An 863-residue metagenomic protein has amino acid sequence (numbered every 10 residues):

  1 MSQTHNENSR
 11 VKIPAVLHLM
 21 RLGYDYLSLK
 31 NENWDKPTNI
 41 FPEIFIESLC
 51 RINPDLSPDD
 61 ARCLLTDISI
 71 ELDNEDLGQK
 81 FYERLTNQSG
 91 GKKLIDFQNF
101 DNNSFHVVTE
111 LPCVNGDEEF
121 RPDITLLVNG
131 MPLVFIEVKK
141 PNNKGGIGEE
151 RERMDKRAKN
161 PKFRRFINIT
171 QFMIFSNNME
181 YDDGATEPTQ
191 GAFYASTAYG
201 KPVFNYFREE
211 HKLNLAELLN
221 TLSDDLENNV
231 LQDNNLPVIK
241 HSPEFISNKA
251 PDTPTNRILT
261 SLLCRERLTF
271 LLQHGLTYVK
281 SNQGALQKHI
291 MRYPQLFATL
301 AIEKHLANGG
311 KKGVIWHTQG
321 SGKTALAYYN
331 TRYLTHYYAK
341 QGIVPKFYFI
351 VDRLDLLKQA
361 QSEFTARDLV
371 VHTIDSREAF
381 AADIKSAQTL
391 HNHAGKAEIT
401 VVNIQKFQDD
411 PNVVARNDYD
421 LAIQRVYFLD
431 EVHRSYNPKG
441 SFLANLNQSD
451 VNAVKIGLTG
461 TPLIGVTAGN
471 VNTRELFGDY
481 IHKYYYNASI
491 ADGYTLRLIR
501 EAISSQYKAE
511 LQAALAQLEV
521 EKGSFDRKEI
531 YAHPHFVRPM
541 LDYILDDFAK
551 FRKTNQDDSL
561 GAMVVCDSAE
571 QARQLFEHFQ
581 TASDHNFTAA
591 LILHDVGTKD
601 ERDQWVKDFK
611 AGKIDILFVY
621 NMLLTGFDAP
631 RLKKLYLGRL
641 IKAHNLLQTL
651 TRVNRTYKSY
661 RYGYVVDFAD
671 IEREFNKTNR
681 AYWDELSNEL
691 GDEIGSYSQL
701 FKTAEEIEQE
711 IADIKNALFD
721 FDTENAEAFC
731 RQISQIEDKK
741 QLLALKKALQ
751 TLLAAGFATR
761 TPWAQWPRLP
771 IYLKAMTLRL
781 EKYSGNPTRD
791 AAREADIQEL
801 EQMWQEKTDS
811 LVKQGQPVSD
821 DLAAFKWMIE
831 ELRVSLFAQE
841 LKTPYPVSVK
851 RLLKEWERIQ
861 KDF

Functional and structural regions predicted by a protein language model:
S2-K346, D355, Q359-V370, Q405 (+2 more regions): ATP-dependent helicase/translocase motor core
N248, A468-S559, F576: Interdomain helical connector at the RecA1-RecA2 junction of SF1/SF2 helicase-like NTPases
A366-N412: Inter-Walker segment of RecA-like/P-loop motor cores
G395-E398, K528-V619: Conserved C-terminal RecA-like helicase domain
D418-V454: SF2 helicase catalytic motif II
L617-V619, L623-Q648, G663-D667: A short beta-strand element within the Helicase C-terminal
Y657-K715, F719-D720: Long, hydrophobic alpha-helical segments
Q709-F863: Extended alpha-helical interaction scaffolds
